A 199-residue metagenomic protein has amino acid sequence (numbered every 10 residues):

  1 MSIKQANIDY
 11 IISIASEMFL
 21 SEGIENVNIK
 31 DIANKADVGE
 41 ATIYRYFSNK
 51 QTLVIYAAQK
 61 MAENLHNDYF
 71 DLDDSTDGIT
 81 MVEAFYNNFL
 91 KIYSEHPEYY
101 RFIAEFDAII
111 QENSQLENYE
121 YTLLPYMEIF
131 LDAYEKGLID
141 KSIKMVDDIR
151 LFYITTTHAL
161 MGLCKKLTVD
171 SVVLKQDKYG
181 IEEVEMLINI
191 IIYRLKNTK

Functional and structural regions predicted by a protein language model:
M1-E22, N26-K35, T52-I55: Basic, helix-initiating cap at the start of DNA-binding domains
A15, A36-F47: Short hydrophobic/aromatic patch on the recognition helix
F19, N28-I29, G39-E40, K50 (+2 more regions): Amphipathic alpha-helical segments enriched in hydrophobic/aromatic and basic residues that form the DNA-contacting
I24-E25, I139, I143-K144: Conserved hydrophobic residue
F70, N113-D140, R150-T155: Amphipathic alpha-helical packing segments from all-alpha helical-bundle domains
F70-E98, I149-T156: Hydrophobic alpha-helical connector segments
K91, E128, D132-D140, I154-K165 (+2 more regions): C-terminal peripheral helix-coil segments that are non-catalytic and often amphipathic
Y93-S114, K165-V169: Amphipathic alpha-helical segments used for helix-helix packing
